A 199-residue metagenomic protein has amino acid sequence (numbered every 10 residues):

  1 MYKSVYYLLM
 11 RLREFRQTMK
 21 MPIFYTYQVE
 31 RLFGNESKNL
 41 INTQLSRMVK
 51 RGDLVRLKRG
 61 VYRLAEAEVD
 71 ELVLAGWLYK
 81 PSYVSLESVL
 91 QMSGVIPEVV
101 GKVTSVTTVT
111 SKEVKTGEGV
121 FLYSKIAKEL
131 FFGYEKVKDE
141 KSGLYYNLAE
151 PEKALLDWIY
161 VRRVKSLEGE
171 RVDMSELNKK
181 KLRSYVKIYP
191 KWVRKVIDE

Functional and structural regions predicted by a protein language model:
Y2-P81: Short beta-edge/loop segments at beta->alpha junctions of small alpha/beta modules that act as binding/recognition
V29, V89, L155: A residue-level signal for conserved active-site and pocket-lining positions in enzyme catalytic cores
N35-E36, I96, W192: Short coil/loop linkers at secondary-structure junctions
M48, V89-L90, V186: Hydrophobic alpha-helix position signal
L57-V61, A75-L130: Short gly/ser-rich loop at a beta-strand->alpha-helix junction or flexible surface loop bordering the NTP-binding
E68, A127, I159: A broadly conserved detector of short glycine/acidic/proline-rich loop/turn motifs that flank catalytic sites and bind
V69-V73, S105-T108, E135-K141: Short acidic (Asp/Glu) patches
Y134-E199: Hydrophobic alpha-helical interaction segments
